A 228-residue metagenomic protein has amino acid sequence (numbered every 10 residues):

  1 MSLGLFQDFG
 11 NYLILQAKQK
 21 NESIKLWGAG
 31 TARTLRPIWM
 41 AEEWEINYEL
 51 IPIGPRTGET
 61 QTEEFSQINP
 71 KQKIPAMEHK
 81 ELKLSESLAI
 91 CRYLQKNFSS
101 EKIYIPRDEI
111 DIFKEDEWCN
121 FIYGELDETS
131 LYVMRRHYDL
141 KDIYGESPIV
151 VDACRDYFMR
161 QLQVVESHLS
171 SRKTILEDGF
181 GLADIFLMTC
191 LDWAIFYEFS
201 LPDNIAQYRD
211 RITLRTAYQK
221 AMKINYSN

Functional and structural regions predicted by a protein language model:
L3-I149: GST-like domain detector, emphasizing the conserved glutathione-binding G-site in the N-terminal thioredoxin-like
A89, N204, A217: Residue-level recognition of oxygen-bearing side chains
I110, C119-L214: GST-like fold's C-terminal all-alpha helical module
A221: Charged phosphate-binding loop/patch that engages nucleotide di/tri-phosphates or the phosphate backbone of nucleic
I224-N225: Exported/periplasmic ABC-transporter solute-binding proteins
